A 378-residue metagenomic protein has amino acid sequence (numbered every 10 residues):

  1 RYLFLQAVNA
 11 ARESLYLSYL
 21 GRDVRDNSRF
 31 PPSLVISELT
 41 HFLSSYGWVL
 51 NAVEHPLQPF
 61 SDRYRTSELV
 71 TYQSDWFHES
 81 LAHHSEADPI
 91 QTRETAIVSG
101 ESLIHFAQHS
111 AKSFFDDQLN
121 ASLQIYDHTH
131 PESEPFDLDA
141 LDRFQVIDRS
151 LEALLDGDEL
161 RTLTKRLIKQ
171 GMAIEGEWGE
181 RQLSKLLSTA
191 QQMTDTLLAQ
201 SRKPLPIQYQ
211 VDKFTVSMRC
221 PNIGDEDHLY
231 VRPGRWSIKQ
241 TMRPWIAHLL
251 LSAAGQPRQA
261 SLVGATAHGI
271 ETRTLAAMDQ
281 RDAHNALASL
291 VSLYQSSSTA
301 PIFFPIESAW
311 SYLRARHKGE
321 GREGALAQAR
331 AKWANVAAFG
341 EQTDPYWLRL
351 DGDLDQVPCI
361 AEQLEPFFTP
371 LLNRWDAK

Functional and structural regions predicted by a protein language model:
R1-K378: Anion-coordinating catalytic cores for phosphoryl-, nucleotidyl-, and glycosidic chemistry
